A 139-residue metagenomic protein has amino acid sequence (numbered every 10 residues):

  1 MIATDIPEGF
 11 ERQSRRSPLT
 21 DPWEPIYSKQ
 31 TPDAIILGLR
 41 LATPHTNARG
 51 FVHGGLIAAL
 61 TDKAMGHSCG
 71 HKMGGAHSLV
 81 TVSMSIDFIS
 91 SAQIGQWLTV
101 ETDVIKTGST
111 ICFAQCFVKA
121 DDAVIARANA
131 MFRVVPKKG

Functional and structural regions predicted by a protein language model:
M1-G139: Terminal targeting signals and extreme-terminal segments of soluble enzymes
